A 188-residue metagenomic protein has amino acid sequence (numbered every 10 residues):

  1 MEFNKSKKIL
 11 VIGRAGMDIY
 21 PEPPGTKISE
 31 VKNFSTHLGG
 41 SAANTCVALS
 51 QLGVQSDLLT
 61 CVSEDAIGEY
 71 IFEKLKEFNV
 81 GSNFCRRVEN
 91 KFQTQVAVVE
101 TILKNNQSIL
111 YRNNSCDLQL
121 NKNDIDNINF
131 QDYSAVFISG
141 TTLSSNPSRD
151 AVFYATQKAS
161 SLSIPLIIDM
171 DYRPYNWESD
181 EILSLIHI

Functional and structural regions predicted by a protein language model:
M1-G81: Glycine-rich phosphate/adenosyl-contacting loop at the front of the ribokinase-like
V11-I12, F84, I167-I168: General beta-strand structural signal in soluble alpha/beta enzymes
S50, T156-S160: Surface-exposed amphipathic alpha-helices with a cationic face
Q55-I138: Conserved N-terminal subdomain of the carbohydrate kinase-like
N113, T141, D171-Y175: Active-site beta-loop-alpha junctions enriched in small/polar residues
L143-D150, E178-S179: Glycine/threonine-rich flexible loop motifs
S161-P165: A short helix->loop->beta-strand "cap" motif at the edges of active sites that frequently abuts
I186-I188: Conserved small/polar residues in nucleotide/adenosyl-binding loops
